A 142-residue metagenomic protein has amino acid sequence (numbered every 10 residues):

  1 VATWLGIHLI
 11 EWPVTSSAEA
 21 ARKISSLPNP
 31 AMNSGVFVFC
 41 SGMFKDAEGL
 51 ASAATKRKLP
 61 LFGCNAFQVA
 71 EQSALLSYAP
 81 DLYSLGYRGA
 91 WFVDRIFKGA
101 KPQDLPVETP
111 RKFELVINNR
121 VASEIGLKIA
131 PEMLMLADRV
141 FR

Functional and structural regions predicted by a protein language model:
V1-R142: Short hydrophobic alpha-helices and adjacent helix-cap/hinge residues
